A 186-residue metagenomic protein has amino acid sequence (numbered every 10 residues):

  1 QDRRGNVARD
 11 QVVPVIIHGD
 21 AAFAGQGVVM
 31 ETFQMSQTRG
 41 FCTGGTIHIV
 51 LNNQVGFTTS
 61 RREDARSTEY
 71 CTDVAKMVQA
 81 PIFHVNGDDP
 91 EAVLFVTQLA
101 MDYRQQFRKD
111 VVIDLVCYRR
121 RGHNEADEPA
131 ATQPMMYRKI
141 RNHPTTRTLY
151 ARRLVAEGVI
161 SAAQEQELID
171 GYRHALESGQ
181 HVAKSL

Functional and structural regions predicted by a protein language model:
Q1-K76, P81-R108: Thiamine diphosphate
C117-R119: Active-site-proximal loop/turn and secondary-structure-junction residues that shape catalytic pockets, frequently
R121-L186: Conserved acidic/glycine
